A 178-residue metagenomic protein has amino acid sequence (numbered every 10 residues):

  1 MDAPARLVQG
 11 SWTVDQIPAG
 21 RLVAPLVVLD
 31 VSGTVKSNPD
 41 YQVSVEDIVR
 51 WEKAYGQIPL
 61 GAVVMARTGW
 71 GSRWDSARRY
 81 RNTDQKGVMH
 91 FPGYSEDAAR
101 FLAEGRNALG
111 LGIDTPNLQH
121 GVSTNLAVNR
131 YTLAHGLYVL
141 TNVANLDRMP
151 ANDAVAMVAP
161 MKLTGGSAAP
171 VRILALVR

Functional and structural regions predicted by a protein language model:
M1-R178: Active-/binding-site microenvironments in catalytic and ligand-binding cores
